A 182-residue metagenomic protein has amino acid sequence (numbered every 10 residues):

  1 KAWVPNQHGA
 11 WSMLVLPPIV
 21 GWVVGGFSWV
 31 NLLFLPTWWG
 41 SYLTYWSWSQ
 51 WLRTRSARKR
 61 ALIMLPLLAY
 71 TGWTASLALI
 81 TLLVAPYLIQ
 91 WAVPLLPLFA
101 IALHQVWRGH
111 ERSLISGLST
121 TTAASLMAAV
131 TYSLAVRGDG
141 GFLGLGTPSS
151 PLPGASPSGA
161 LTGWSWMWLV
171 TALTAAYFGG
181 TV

Functional and structural regions predicted by a protein language model:
K1-P36: N-terminal signal-anchor module of multipass membrane proteins
K1-W11, S56-L65, A102-T122: Interhelical loop and helix-boundary elements at the membrane-water interface of polytopic inner-membrane proteins
V15-P18, L62-A75, L118-S133: Small-residue-rich segments of transmembrane alpha-helices in multi-pass membrane proteins, especially helix faces
W29-L33, I63-A100: Transmembrane helix-loop-helix
S41-T71: Aspartate-rich (DDxxD/NDxxD/DxxxD) Mg2+/diphosphate-binding motifs and their adjoining helix-loop segments
T44-S56, L98-S113, G179-V182: C-terminal ends of transmembrane helices
T81-P86, V106-L114, A135: Membrane-interface helix caps and helix-loop-helix hairpins in membrane proteins
T121-V182: Generic multipass alpha-helical transmembrane bundles of integral membrane proteins
